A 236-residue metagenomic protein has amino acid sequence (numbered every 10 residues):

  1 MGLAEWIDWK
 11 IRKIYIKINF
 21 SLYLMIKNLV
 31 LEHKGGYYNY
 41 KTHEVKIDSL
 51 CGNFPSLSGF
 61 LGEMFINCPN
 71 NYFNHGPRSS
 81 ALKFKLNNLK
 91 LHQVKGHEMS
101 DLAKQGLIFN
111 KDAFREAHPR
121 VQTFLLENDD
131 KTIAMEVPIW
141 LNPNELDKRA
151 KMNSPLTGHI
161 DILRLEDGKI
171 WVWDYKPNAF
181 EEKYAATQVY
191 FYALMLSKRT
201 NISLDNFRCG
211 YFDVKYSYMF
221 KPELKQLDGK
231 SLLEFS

Functional and structural regions predicted by a protein language model:
L3, I7-K10, I14-L89: Nuclease-adjacent, charged terminal/linker segments that flank catalytic cores
D8, E32, E127, K131 (+2 more regions): A generic structural signal for short, solvent-exposed coil/turn residues that cap or connect secondary-structure
L24-N28, H118-L126, S197: Intrinsically disordered, low-complexity boundary segments flanking structured domains
K46, L141-P143, A179, K215: Residues that cap or initiate secondary-structure elements
I47, C51-F54, K111-R115, E182 (+1 more regions): Generic detection of long, well-ordered alpha-helical segments
N88-W171, P222: Catalytic cores of nuclease domains that cleave nucleic-acid phosphodiester backbones
G158, R164-D228: Nucleic-acid nuclease catalytic cores
Q226-S236: Long, intrinsically disordered, low-complexity Ser/Thr/Pro-rich regulatory/activation regions of nuclear proteins
